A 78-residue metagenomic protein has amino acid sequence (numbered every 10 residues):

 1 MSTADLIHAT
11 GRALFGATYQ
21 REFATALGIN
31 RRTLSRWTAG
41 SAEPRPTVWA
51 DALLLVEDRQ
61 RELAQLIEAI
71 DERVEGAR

Functional and structural regions predicted by a protein language model:
M1-G16: A short, Lys/Arg-rich alpha-helix, primarily the initiator
S2, A26-I29, L53-E57: Secretory-pathway ectodomains
I7-H8, Q20, W49: Generic structural marker for isolated residues within well-ordered, non-membrane alpha-helices of soluble domains
A17-S35: Short alpha-helical DNA-recognition segment
L34, S41-P44, R59-L63: Amphipathic alpha-helical interaction segments
G40-L54: Short, basic-rich loop-to-helix N-cap that marks the start of a DNA-contacting helix
D51, L55, L66-A69: Charge-rich, solvent-exposed alpha-helical interaction surfaces
Q60-R78: Short, charged recognition helix plus adjacent turn of helix-turn-helix-like nucleic-acid-binding domains
